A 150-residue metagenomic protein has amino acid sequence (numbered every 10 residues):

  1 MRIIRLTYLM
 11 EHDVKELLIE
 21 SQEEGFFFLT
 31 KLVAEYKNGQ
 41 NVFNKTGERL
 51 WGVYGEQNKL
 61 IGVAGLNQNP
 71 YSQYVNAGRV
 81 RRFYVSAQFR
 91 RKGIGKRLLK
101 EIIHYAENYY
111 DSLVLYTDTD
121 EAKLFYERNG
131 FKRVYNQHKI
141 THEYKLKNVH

Functional and structural regions predicted by a protein language model:
M1-N38: Short amphipathic alpha-helix that is part of the acyltransferase structural core
N41-G47: Short loop/turn motifs at secondary-structure junctions and domain boundaries
L50-G52, K59-Q68, R79, Y84: Conserved beta-strand in the GNAT
N69-V80, R90: A conserved beta-turn-beta hairpin within the catalytic core of GNAT-like acetyltransferases that forms part
Q88-F89, G93-E101: Conserved acetyl-CoA pyrophosphate-binding loop and the N-cap/start of the following alpha-helix in GNAT-like
A106-D118: Conserved GNAT acetyl-CoA-binding A-motif
V114-Y116, E127, K132-K147: Conserved catalytic-core motifs of GNAT/GCN5-like acyltransferases
